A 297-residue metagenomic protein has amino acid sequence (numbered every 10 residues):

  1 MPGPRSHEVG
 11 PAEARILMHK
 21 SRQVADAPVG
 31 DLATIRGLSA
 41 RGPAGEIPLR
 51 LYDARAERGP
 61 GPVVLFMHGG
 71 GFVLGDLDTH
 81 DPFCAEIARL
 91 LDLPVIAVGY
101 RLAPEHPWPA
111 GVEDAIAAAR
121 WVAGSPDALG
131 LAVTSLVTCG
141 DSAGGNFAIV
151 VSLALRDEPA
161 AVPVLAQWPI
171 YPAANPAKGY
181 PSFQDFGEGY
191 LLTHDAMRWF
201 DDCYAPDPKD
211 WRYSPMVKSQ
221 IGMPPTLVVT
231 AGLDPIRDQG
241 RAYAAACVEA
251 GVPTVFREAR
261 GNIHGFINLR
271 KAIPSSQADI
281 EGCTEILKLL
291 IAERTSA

Functional and structural regions predicted by a protein language model:
M1-L51, W211, I291-A297: A glycine/proline-hinged amphipathic helix-loop "lid/cap" segment that gates access to hydrophobic ligand pockets
R41-P43, L49-P60, M216-Q220: Short beta-strand-to-loop junctions in surface cap/lid or active-site-entrance loops
P60-G69: Short beta-strand element of the alpha/beta-hydrolase
D78-A97: Short amphipathic alpha-helix adjacent to the substrate-entry channel of hydrolases
H106-P126: Alpha/beta-hydrolase active-site loop
L129-S142: Alpha/beta-hydrolase fold nucleophile elbow
V133-T134, I149-A297: Alpha/beta hydrolase fold serine-hydrolase catalytic domain that processes acyl esters and thioesters
G140-V150: Glycine-rich nucleophile elbow surrounding the catalytic serine of serine-hydrolase chemistry
